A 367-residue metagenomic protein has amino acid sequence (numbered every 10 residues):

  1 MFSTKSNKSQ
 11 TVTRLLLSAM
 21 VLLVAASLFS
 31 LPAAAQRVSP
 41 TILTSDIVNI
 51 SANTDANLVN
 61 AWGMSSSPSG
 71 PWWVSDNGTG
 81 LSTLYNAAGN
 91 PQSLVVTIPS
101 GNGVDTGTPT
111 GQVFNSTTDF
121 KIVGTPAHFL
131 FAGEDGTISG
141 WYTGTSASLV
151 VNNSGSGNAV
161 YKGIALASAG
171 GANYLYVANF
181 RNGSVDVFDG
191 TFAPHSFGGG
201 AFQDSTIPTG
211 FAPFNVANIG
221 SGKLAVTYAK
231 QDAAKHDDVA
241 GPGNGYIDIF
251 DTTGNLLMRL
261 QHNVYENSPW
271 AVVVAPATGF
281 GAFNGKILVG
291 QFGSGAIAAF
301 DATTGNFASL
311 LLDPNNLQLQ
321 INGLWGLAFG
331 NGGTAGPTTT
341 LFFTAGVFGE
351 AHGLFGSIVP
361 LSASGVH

Functional and structural regions predicted by a protein language model:
M1-T13: N-terminal secretory signal peptides that target proteins for export/translocation
K8, L17-M20, A34: Generic short amphipathic/hydrophobic targeting helices enriched at N-termini, encompassing Sec-type signal peptides
L16-L28: Bacterial N-terminal signal peptides
A33-H367: Sequence/structural signature of beta-propeller domains
